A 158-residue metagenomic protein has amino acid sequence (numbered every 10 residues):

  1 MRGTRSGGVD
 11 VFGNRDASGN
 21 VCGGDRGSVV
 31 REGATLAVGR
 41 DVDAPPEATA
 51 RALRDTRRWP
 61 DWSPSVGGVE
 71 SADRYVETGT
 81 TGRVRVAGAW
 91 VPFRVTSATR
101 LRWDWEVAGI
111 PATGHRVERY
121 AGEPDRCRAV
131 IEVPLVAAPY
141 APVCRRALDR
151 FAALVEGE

Functional and structural regions predicted by a protein language model:
R2-D73: Hydrophobic ligand-binding cavity/cleft-lining segments
G33-G39, T81, W90, R102 (+1 more regions): Intrinsic-disorder/low-complexity, polar/charged segments enriched in Ser/Thr/Lys/Arg/Asp/Glu/Gln
T35-A37, A89-P92, P111-V117: Short, surface-exposed coil-to-beta transition loops
T49-L53, W59, G82, V95 (+3 more regions): Hydrophobic pocket/interface hotspot
Y75-R83, A98-W105: Short, hydrophobic/aromatic-rich segments at coil-to-beta transitions
A87-V91, S97-R102, I110: Short, charged/polar surface micro-motifs in flexible loops or helix N-caps
R102-E158: Beta-strand/loop substructures that line and gate deep hydrophobic ligand-binding cavities in soluble
